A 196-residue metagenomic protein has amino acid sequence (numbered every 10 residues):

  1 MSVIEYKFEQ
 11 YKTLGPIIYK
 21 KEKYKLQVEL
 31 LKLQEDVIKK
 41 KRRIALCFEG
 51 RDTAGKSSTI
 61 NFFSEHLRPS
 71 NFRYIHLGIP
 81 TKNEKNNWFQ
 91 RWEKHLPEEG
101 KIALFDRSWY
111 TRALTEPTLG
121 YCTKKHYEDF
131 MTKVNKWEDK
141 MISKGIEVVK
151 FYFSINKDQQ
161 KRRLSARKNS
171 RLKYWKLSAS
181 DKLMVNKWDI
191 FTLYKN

Functional and structural regions predicted by a protein language model:
M1-N196: Glycine-rich phosphate-binding loop of ATP-dependent small-molecule kinases
